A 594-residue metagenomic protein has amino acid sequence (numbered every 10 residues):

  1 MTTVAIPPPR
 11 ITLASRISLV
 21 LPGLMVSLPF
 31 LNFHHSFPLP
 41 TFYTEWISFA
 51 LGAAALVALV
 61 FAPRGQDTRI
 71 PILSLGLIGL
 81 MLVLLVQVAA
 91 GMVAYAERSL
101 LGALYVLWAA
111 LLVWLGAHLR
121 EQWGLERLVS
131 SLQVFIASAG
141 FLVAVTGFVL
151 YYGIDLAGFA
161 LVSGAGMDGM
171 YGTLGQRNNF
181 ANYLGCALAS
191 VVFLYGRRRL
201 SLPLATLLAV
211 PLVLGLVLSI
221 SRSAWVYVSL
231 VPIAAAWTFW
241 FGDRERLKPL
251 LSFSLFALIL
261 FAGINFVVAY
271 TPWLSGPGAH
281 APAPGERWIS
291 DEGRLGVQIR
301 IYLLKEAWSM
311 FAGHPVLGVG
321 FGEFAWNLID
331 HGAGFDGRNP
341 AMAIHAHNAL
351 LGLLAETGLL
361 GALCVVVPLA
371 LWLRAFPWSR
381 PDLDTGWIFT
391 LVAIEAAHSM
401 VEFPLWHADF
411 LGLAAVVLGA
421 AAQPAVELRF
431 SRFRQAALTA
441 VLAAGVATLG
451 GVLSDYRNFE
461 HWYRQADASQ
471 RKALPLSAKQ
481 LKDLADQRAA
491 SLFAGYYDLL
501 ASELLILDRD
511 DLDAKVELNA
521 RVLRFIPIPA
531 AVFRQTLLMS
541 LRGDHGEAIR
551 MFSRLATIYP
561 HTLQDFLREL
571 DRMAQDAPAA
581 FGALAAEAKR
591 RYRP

Functional and structural regions predicted by a protein language model:
M1-V134, L194-P203, E245-L251, E427-Y497 (+3 more regions): Transmembrane signal-anchor hairpin modules in multi-pass inner-membrane enzymes, especially those that act on
R16-L31, S48-L59, M81, L85-V88 (+7 more regions): Alpha-helical transmembrane segments of multi-pass inner-membrane proteins
F30-P40, L350-T357, W387-A414, L563-F566: Membrane helix-loop boundary segments at the extracytoplasmic
H35-P38, A94-L104, A165-F180, D291-G296 (+1 more regions): Short aromatic-rich membrane-water interface segments that cap or initiate transmembrane helices in multi-pass membrane
S36-T41, E97-R98, L174-N178, I220-Y227 (+2 more regions): Membrane-interface catalytic loops of GT-C/OST-like multi-pass glycosylation enzymes that act
A50-G52, V231-A235, L383-Q435: Transmembrane alpha-helices of multi-pass inner-membrane enzymes
Q176, I289-S290, R294, Q298-A343 (+2 more regions): TM-adjacent membrane-interface loops and short helices in multi-pass inner/ER membrane proteins
L218, F239-D291, L303, S309-G313 (+2 more regions): A membrane-periplasm/extracellular boundary helix in multi-pass inner-membrane enzymes that assemble envelope glycans
